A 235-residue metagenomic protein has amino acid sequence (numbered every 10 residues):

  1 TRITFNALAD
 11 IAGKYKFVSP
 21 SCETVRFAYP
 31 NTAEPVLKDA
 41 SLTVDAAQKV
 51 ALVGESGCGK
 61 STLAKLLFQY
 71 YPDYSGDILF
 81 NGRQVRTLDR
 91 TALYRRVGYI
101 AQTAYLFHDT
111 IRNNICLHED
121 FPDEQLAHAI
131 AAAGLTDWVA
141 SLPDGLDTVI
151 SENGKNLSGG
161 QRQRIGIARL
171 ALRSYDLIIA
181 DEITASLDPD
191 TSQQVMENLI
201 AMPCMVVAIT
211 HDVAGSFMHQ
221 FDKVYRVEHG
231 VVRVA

Functional and structural regions predicted by a protein language model:
T1-T32, P72-S75, L79, F121-A131 (+1 more regions): ABC transporter TMD-NBD coupling linker
S19-S21, E34-K38, T191: Conserved beta-strand immediately N-terminal to the Walker
F27-D39, D89: A short, flexible loop at the N-terminus of ABC-type nucleotide-binding domains that lies
A40, R90-V97, H108-D109: ABC ATPase nucleotide-binding domain
V53-E55: The feature captures the beta-strand-to-loop junction immediately N-terminal to the Walker
T62, G98, T103, I111-N114 (+1 more regions): ABC-family ATPase nucleotide-binding domain "signature/switch" substructure
F68: Helix-to-loop junction immediately C-terminal to a conserved catalytic motif
D77-L79, T87, Y94, R112-E152 (+1 more regions): ABC ATPase nucleotide-binding domain helical subdomain, centered on the C-loop/LSGGQ "ABC signature"
